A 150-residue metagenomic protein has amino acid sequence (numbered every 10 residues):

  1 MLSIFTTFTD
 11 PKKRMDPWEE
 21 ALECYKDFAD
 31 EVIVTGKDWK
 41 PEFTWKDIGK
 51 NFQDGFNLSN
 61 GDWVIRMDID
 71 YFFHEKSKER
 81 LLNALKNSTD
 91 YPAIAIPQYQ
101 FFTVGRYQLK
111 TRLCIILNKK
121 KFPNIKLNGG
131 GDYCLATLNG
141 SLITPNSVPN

Functional and structural regions predicted by a protein language model:
L2-E20, C24, D30-R66, F72-S77: Active-site-proximal specificity loops/subdomain of glycosyltransferases
I4, I33, I48, I65 (+5 more regions): Weak global preference for isoleucine
T6-P11, W39-E42, D70-Y71, A93 (+1 more regions): Short linear motifs at secondary-structure transitions and domain/linker junctions
Q53, K76-N150: Catalytic-site signature of metal-activated, phosphate-bearing donor transferases, centered on the GT-A/GT-A-like
